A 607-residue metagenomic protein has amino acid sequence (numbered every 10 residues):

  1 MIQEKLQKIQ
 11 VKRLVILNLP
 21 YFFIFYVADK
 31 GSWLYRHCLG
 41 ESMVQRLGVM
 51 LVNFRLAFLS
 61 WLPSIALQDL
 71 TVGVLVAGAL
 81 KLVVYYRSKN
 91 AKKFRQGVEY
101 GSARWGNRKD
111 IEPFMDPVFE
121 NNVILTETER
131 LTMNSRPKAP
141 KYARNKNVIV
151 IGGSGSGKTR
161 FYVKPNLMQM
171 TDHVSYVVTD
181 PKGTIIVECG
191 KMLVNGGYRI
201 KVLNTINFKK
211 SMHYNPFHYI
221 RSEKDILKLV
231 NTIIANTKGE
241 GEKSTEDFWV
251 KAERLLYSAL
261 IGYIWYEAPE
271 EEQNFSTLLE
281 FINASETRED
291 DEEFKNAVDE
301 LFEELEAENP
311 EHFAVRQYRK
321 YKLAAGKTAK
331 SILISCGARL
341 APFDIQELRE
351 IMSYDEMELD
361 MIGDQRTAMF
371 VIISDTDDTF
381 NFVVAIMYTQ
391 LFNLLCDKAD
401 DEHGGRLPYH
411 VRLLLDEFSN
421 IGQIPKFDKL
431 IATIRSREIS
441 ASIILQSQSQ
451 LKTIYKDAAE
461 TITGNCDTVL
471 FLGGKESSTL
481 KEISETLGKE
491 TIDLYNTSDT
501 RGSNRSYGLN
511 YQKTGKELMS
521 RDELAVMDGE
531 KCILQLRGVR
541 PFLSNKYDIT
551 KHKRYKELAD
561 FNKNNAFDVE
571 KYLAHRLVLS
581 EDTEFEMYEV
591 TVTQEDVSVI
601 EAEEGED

Functional and structural regions predicted by a protein language model:
M1-S156, R160-N166, K209, K489 (+3 more regions): Basic- and hydrophobic-enriched, low-structure N-terminal and domain-boundary segments that flank ATP-binding catalytic
L14-N18, I24-K30, A139-I439, I454 (+3 more regions): P-loop NTPase motor domains
W33, W61, W105, W249 (+3 more regions): A residue-identity detector for tryptophan
L34, V44-L47, F114-M115, T500-N504 (+6 more regions): Extended hydrophobic/Leu-rich segments
I111-F114, F382, F418, G474: A short glycine-/small-residue-rich loop at the edge of a beta-strand within enzyme catalytic domains
E129-P137, K238-F248, L494-Q512: Low-complexity, polar-biased intrinsically disordered regions enriched in Pro/Ser/Thr/Gly
I431-I533: Conserved ATP-driven motor cores of ASCE-family P-loop NTPases powering translocation/secretion/packaging/pilus
